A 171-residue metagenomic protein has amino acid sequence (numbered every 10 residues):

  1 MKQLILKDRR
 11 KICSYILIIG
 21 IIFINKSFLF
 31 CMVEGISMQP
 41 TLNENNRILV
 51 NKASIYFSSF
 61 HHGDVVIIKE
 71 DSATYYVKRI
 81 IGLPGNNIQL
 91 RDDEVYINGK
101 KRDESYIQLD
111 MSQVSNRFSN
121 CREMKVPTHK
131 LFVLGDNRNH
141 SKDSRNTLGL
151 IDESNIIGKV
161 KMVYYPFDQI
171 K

Functional and structural regions predicted by a protein language model:
M1-Y15: Short, positionally conserved secondary-structure boundary motifs
K2-L6, I22, L29-M32, Q39-K171: Soluble "head" domains of membrane/secretory-pathway proteins
K11-S27: Hydrophobic membrane-insertion alpha-helices, especially the h-region of bacterial N-terminal signal peptides
